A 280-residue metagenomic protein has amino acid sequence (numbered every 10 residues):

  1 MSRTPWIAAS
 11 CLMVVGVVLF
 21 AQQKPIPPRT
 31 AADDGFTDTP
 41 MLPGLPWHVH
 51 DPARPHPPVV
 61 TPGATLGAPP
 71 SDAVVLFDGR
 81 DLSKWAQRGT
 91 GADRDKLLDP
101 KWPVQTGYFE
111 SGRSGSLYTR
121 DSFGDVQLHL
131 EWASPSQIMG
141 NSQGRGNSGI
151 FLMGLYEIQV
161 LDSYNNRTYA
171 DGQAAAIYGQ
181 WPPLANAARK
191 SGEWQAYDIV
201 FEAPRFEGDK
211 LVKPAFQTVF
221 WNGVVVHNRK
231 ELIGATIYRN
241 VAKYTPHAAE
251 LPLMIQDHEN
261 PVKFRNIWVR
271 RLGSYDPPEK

Functional and structural regions predicted by a protein language model:
M1-S10: Bacterial N-terminal signal peptides that target proteins for export
T4, A21-Q22: Intrinsically disordered, low-complexity regions enriched in polar/acidic and amide residues
L12-A21: Hydrophobic h-region of N-terminal signal peptides that target proteins for export in Gram-negative bacteria
Q22-K280: Carbohydrate-interacting regions of secretory-pathway proteins
